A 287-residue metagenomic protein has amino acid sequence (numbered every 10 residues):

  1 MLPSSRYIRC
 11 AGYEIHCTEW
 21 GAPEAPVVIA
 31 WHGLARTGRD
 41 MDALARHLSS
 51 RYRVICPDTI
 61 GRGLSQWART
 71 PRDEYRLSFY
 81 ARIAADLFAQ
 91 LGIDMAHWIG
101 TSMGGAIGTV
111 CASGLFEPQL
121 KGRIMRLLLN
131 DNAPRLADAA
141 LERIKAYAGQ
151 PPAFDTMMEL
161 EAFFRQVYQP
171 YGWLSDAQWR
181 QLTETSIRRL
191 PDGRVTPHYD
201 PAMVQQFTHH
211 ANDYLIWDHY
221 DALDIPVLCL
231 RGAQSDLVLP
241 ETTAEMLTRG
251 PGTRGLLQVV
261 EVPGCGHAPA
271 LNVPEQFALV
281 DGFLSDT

Functional and structural regions predicted by a protein language model:
M1-I29, S50-Y52, I93-D94, Q258 (+2 more regions): Alpha/beta-hydrolase fold catalytic core
Y13, A43, C56-I99, P118-L120: Active-site loop/oxyanion-hole signature of alpha/beta-hydrolase fold enzymes
Y13-W67: Conserved HGGG/HGGXW glycine-rich cap/lid loop of the alpha/beta-hydrolase fold
D40-D42, S65-R72, A139-A140, P240-E241 (+1 more regions): Conserved catalytic-core motifs of eukaryotic protein kinase domains, centered on the activation segment
D94-D138: Conserved hydrolase catalytic core segment
A162-L228: Alpha/beta-hydrolase
D224-C265: Conserved loop-alpha-helix segment in the C-terminal half of the alpha/beta-hydrolase fold that carries the catalytic
C265-P274: Catalytic histidine-centered segment of alpha/beta-hydrolase-like enzymes
